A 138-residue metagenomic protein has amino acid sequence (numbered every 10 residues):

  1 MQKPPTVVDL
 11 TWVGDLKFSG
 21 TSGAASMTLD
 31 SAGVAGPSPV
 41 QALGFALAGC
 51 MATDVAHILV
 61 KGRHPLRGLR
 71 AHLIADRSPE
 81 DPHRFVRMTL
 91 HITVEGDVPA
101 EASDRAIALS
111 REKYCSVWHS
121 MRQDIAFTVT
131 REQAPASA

Functional and structural regions predicted by a protein language model:
M1-A46, V55-A138: Extended beta-strand/beta-hairpin segments
C50-M51: Alpha-helical metal-binding/catalytic segments enriched in His/Glu/Asp
